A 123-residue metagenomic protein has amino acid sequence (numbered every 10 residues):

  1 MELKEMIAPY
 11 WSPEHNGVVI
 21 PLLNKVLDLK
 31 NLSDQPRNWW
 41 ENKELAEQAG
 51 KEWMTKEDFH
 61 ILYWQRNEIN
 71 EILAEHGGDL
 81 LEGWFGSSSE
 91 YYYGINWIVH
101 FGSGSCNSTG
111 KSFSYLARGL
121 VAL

Functional and structural regions predicted by a protein language model:
M1-K51, L116-G119: Extracellular adhesion/carbohydrate-recognition regions
R37-E52, K56-K111, L120-L123: An exposed tryptophan-centered "aromatic clamp" motif
